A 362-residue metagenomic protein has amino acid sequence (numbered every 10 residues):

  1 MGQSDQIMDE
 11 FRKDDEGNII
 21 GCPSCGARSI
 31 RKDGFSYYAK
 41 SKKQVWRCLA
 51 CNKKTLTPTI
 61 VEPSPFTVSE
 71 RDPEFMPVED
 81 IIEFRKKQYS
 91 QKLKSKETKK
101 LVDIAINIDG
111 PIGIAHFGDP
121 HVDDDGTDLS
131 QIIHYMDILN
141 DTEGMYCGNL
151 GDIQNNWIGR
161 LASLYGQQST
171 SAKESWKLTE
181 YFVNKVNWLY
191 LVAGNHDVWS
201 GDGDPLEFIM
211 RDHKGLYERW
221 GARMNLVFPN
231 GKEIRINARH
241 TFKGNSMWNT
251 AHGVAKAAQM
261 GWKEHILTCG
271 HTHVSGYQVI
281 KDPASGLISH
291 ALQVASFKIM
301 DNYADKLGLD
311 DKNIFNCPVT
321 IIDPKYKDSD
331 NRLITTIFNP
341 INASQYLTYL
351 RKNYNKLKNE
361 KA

Functional and structural regions predicted by a protein language model:
M1-I30, G34-A115: Acidic, histidine-bearing metal-coordination/catalytic regions of metal-dependent phosphoesterases
F66-V68, F242, C317, L333-A362: Metal-centered catalytic cores of metalloenzymes
I104-I114, R223-N237, G286-S289: Beta-strand-turn-beta hairpins that frame and shape the catalytic cleft of phosphate-ester-processing enzymes
I108, V122-A222: Core catalytic region of metal-dependent phosphoesterases/phosphodiesterases, especially metallo-beta-lactamase-like
I114-H116, C147-N149, L191, N237 (+1 more regions): Residue-level marker for buried hydrophobic side chains located in beta-strands that build the well-ordered beta-sheet
G118-H121, G151-N155, G194-D197, T241-K243 (+2 more regions): Active-site metal-binding loops of divalent metal-dependent hydrolases
S200-T250: An acidic, phosphate/nucleotide-engaging active-site surface
E207, E233-I236, F242-A343: Conserved beta-sheet core of the metallophosphoesterase superfamily
